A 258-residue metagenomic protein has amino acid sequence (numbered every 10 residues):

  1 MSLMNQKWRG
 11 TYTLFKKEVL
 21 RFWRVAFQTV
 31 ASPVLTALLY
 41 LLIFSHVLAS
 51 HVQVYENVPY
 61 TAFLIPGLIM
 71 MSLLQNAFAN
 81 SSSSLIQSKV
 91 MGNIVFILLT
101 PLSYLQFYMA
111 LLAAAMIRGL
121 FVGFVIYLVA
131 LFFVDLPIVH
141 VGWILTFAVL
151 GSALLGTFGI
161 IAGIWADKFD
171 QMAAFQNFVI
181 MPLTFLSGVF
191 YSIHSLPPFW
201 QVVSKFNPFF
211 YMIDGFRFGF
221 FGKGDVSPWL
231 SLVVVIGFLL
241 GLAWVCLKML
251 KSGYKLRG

Functional and structural regions predicted by a protein language model:
M1-G142, T146-G258: Hydrophobic transmembrane alpha-helices and immediately adjacent juxtamembrane helices of multi-pass inner-membrane
